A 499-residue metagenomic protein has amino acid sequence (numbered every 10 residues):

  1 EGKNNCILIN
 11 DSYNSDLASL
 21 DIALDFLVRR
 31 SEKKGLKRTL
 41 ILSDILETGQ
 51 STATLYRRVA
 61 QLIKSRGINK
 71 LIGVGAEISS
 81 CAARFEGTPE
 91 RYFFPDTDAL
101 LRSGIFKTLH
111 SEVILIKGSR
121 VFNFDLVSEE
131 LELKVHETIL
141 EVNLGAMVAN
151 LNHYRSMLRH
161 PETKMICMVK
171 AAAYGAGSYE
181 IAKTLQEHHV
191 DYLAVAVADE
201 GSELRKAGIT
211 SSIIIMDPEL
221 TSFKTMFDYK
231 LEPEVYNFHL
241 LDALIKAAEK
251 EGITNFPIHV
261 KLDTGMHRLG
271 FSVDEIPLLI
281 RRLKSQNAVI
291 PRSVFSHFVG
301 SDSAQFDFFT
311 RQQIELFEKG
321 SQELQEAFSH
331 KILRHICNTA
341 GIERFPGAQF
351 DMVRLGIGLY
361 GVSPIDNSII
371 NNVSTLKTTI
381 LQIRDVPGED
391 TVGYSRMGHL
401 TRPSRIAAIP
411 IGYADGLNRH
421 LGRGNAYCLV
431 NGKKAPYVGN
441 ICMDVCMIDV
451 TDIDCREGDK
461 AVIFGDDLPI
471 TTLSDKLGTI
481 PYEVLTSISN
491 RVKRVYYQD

Functional and structural regions predicted by a protein language model:
E1-R66, V148-I166: Nucleotide phosphate-binding/pyrophosphate-handling subdomain across enzymes that bind or process nucleotide phosphates
G2, L115, L429-V430: A general beta-strand register signal
D11, D44, L71, I116 (+4 more regions): Residue-level signal for inorganic ion chemistry
S12, K37-L40, L46-E112: C-terminal helical cap/extension that packs against the catalytic core of soluble nucleotide-cofactor enzymes
S12-D21, G49-A53, G175, T264-P277 (+2 more regions): Active-site glycine- and acidic-residue-rich loops that bind and position anionic ligands or nucleotide-like cofactors
R29, V113, G118-E129, K134-H136: ATP-dependent carboxylate/acyl-activation modules
I139-N143, V148-A149, E162-H335, Q349: Active-site-proximal beta-alpha core segment in soluble small-molecule metabolic enzymes
E141-N143, V148, N152-S156, K164-M165 (+5 more regions): Active-site anion/phosphate-binding pocket segments in diverse small-molecule metabolic enzymes
